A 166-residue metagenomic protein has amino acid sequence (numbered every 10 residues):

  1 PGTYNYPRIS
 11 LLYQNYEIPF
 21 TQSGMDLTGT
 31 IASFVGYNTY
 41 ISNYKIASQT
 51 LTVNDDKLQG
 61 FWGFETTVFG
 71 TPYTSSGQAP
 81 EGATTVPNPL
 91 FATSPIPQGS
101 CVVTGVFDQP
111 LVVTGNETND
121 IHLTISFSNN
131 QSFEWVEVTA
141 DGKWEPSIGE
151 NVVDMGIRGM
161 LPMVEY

Functional and structural regions predicted by a protein language model:
P1-Y166: A short, solvent-exposed, low-complexity linear motif enriched for acidic/polar residues with Pro/Gly/Ser/Thr
